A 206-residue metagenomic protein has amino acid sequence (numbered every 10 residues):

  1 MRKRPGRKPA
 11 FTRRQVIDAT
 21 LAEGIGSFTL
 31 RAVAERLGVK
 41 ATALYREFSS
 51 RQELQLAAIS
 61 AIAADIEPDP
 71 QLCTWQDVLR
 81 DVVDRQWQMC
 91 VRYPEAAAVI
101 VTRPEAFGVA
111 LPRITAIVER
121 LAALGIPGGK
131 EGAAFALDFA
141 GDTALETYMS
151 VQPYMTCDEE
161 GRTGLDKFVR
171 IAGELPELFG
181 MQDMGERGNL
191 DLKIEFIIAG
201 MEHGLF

Functional and structural regions predicted by a protein language model:
R2-A32, R36, S60: Short, amphipathic alpha-helix enriched in basic
Q15, D81, P112, A116 (+3 more regions): Amphipathic alpha-helical interaction segments
E23-I25, G38-V39, Y45-Q55, E95: HTH DNA-binding helix-turn interface
A58, V83-Q86, I100, A136-A140 (+1 more regions): Short alpha-helical scaffolding segments that buttress acidic/His motifs in well-ordered protein cores
I59-I66: Short, basic, alpha-helical segments at the C-terminal edge of helix-turn-helix-like DNA-binding modules
E67-P112: Hydrophobic alpha-helical connector segments
V101-F135, L145, C157, G161-I171: Amphipathic alpha-helical packing segments from all-alpha helical-bundle domains
P153-F206: C-terminal peripheral helix-coil segments that are non-catalytic and often amphipathic
